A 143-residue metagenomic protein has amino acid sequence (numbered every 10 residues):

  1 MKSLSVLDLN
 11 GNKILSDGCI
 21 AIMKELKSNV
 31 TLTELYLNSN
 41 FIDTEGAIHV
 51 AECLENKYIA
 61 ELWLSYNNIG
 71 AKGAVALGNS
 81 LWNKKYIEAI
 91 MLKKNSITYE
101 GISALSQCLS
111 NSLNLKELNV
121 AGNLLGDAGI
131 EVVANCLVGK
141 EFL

Functional and structural regions predicted by a protein language model:
M1-L143: Leucine-rich tandem repeat or coiled-coil scaffolds
